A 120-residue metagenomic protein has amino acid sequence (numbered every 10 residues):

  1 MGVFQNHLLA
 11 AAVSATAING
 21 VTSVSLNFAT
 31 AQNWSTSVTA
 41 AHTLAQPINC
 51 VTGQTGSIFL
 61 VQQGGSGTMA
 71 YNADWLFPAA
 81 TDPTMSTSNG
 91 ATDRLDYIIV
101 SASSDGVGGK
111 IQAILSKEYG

Functional and structural regions predicted by a protein language model:
G2-H7, Q32-N33, Q54, I58: Short Gly/Ser/Thr-biased coil->beta-strand turn/linker motifs that build repetitive extracellular beta-solenoid/fiber
V3-A29: Extracellular beta-solenoid/beta-roll
A10, S14, Q32-T36, A73: Alpha-helical context
V21, T36-G120: Acidic, glycine/polar-enriched metal-coordinating patches/loops that mediate binding to polyanionic ligands
L26-T30, N49-T52: Flexible, charged surface loops at secondary-structure boundaries
